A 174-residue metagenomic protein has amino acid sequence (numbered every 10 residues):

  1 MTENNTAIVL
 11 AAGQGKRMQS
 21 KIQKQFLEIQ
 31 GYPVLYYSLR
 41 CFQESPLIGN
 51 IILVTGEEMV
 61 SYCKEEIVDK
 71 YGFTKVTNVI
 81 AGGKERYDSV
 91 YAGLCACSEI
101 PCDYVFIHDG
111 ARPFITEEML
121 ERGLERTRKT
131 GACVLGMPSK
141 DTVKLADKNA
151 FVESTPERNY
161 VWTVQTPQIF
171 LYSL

Functional and structural regions predicted by a protein language model:
T2-S61: N-terminal glycine-rich phosphate-binding loop and ensuing alpha1 helix
E3-N5, T74, I100-C102, K129-G131: Short coil/turn connectors at secondary-structure junctions
M18, C63-I67, G123: Hydrophobic packing residues within well-ordered alpha-helices of enzyme cores
Y36-C102: Conserved N-terminal catalytic core of the sugar/cofactor nucleotidyltransferase
V105-F106: Short aromatic/hydrophobic "clamp" motif used to bind/position activated sugar donors
F114-L174: Conserved core of the sugar-phosphate nucleotidyltransferase
